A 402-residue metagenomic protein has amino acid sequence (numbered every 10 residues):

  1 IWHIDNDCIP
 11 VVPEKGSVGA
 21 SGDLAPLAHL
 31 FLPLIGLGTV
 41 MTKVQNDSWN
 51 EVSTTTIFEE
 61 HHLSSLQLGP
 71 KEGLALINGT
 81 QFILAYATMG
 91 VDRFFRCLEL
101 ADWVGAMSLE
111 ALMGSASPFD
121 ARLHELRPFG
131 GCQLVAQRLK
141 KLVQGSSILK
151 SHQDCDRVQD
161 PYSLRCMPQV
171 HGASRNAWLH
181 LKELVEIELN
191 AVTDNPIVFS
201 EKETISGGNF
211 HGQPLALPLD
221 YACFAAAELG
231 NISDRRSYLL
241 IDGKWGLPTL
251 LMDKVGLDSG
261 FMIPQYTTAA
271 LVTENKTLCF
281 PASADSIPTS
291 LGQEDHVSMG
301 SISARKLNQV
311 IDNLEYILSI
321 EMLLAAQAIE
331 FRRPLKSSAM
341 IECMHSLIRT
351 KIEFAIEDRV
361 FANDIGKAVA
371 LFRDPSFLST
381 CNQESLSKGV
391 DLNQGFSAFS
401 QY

Functional and structural regions predicted by a protein language model:
I1-P13: Anion-binding (especially nucleotide phosphate/pyrophosphate-binding) glycine-rich loop and adjoining beta-alpha core
D7, A25, H29-Y402: C-terminal auxiliary extensions adjacent to catalytic cores
